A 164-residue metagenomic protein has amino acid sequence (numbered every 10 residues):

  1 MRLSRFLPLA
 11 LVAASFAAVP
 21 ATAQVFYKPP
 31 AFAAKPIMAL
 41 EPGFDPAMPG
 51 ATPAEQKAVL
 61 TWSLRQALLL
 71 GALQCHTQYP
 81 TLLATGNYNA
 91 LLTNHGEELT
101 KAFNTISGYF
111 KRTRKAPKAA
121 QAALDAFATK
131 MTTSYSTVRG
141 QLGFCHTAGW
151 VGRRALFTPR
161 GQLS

Functional and structural regions predicted by a protein language model:
M1-P8: Bacterial N-terminal signal peptides that target proteins for export
P8-A17: Bacterial N-terminal signal peptides
V19-A23: Sec/Tat signal peptide C-region and signal peptidase I cleavage site
Q24-D45: Short N-terminal segments immediately surrounding and downstream of signal-peptide cleavage
A39-G43, Q56, A119: Short acidic, glycine/proline-enriched loop segments that cap or flank alpha-helices
A47, L91-S164: Compact alpha-helical subdomains of small soluble proteins
G50-F110, K130-S136: Short N-proximal segments of mature Sec-exported proteins
